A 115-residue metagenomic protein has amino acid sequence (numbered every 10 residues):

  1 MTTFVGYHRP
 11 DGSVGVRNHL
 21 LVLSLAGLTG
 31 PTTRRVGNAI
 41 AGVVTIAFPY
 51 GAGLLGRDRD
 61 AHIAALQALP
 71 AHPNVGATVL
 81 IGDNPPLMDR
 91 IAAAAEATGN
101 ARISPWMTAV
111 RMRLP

Functional and structural regions predicted by a protein language model:
M1-P115: Metallocofactor- and cofactor-centric catalytic cores in central/energy metabolism, strongly enriched
